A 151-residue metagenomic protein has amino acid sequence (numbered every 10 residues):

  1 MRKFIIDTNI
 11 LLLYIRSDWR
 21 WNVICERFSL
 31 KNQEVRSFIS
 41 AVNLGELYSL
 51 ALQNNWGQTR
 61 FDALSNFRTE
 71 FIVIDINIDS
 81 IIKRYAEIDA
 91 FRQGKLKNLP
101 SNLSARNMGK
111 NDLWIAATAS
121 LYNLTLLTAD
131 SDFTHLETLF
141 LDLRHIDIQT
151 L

Functional and structural regions predicted by a protein language model:
M1-I39, S49-S65: Short, well-structured N-terminal submotif of metal-dependent ribonuclease cores
D7-N9, D112, D130-D132: Acidic active-site catalytic centers that drive phospho-/nucleotidyl reactions and related ester hydrolyses
I15, A51, D89, E137-F140: Short, flexible helix/strand-to-coil boundary loops that buttress conserved ligand/catalytic motifs in alpha/beta
Q58, S65-I76: Helix-adjacent hinge/juxtasegments
V73-L127: Active-site neighborhoods of divalent-metal-dependent phosphate/nucleic-acid chemistry enzymes
A116, S120-L151: Acidic, PIN/NYN-like endoribonuclease modules and their adjacent C-terminal/linker elements
